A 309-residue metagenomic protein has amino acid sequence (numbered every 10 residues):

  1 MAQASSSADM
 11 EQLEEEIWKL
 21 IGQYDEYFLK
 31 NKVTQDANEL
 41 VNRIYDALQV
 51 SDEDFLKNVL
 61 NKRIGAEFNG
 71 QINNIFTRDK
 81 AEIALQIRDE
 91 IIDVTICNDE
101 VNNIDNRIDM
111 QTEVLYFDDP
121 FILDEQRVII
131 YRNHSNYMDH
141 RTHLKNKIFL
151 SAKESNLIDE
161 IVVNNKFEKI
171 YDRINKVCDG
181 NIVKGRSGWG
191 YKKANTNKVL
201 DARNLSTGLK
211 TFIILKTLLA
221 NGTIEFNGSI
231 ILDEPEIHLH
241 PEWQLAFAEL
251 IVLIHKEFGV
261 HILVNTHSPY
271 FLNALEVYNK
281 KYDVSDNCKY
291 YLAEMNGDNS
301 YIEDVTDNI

Functional and structural regions predicted by a protein language model:
A2-N227, N296, S300-I309: Phosphate-coordinating catalytic segments in nucleotide- and nucleic-acid-processing enzymes
D124-E125, L239, N273: Conserved protein kinase catalytic core
D139-K145, T217, L239, I254-F258 (+1 more regions): Glycine-rich loops and low-complexity Gly/Arg-rich segments that provide flexible linkers or classic glycine-based
T196, R203, H238, I262-L263: Short N-terminal micro-motifs specific to bacterial/archaeal maturation and metal-cluster initiation sites
S229-I231: Walker B motif beta-strand of ABC-family P-loop ATPases
D233-P235: Walker B catalytic acidic pair
H240-P241, L245: Conserved D-loop-proximal element of ABC-family nucleotide-binding domains
A246-I309: C-terminal lobe/lid and adjacent interdomain/linker elements of RecA-like ASCE P-loop ATPase modules
